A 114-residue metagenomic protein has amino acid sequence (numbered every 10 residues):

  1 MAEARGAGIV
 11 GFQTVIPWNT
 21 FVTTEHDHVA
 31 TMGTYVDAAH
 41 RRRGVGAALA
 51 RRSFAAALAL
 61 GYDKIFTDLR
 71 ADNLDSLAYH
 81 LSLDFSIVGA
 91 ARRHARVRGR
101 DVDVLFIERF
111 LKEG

Functional and structural regions predicted by a protein language model:
M1-A39, A50, F110-K112: Acetyl-CoA-dependent GNAT
P17, F66-L69, L81, S86-D103: Conserved catalytic-core motifs of GNAT/GCN5-like acyltransferases
A30, R93-G114: C-terminal "cap" of GNAT-fold acetyltransferases
T31, K64, D75: Amphipathic alpha-helical recognition patches that constitute DNA-binding helices
R41, T67-L77: Conserved beta-strand-loop-alpha-helix junction that forms the acyl-donor binding cleft
R42-A50, A57: Glycine-rich acyl-CoA binding loop
A57-L69: Conserved GNAT acetyl-CoA-binding A-motif
